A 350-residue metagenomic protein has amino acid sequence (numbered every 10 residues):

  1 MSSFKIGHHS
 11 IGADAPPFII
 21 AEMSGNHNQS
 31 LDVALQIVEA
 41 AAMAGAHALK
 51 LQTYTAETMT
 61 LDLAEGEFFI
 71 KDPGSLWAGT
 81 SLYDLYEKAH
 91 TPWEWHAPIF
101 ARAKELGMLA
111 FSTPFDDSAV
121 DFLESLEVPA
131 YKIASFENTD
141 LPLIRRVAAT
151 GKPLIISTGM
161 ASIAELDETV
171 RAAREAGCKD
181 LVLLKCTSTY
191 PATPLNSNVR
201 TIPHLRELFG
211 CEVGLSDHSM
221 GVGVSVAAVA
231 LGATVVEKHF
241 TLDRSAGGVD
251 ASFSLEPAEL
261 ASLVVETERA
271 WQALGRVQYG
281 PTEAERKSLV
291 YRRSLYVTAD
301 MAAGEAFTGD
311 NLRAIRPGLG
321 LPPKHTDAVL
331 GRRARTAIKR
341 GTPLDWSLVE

Functional and structural regions predicted by a protein language model:
M1-E350: Catalytic cores and adjacent flexible loops of soluble metabolic enzymes that perform enolate/carbanion chemistry on
